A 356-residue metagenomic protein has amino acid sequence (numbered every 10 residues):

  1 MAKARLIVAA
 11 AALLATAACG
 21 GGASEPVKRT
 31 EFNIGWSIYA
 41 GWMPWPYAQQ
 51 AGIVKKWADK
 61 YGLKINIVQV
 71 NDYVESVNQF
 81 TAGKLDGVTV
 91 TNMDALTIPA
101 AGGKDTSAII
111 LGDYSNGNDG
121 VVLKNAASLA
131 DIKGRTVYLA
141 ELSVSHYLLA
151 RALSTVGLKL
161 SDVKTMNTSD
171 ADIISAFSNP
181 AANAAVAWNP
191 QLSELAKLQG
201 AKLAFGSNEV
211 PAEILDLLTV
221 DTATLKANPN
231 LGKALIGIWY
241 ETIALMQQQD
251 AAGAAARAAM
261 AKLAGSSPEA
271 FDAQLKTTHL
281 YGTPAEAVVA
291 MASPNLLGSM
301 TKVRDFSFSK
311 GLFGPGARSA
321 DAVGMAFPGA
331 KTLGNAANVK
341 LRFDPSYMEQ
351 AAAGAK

Functional and structural regions predicted by a protein language model:
M1-E31, A337-K356: Short, low-complexity disordered leader/linker segments with a strong preference for bacterial N-terminal type II
E25-T168, N183-N189, F205, A212 (+1 more regions): Short, glycine-/small- and polar/acidic-enriched structural segments that line small-molecule recognition paths
A58, K84, T89-N92, P99-G102 (+7 more regions): Sec/Tat-exported extracytoplasmic proteins
I65-N66, A273-Y281, A290, R318-G334: Short linear loop/turn motifs
V70-V74, L139, S143-V144, A171 (+4 more regions): Soluble non-cytosolic domains of exported or imported proteins
D94, D172-P268: Pocket-lining segment of extracytoplasmic ligand-binding domains
A227-G316: Secondary-structure end/capping motifs
R304-K356: Conserved C-terminal helix/tail region of periplasmic/extracytoplasmic solute-binding proteins
